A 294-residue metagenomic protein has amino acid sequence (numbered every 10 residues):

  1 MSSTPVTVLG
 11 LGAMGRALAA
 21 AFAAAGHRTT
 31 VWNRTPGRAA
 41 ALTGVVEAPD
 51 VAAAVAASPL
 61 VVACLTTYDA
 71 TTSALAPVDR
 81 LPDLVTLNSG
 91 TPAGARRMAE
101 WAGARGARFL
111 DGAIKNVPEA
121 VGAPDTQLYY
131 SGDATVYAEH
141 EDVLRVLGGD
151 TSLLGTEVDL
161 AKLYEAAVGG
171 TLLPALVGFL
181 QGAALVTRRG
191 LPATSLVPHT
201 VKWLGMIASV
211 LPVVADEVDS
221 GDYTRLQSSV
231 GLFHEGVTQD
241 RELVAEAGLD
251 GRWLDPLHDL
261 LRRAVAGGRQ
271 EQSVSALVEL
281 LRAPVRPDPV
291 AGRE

Functional and structural regions predicted by a protein language model:
M1-A63: NAD(P)+-binding Rossmann beta1-loop-alpha1 motif at the extreme N-terminus of oxidoreductases
M1-T4, P287-E294: Actinobacteria-biased recognition of intrinsically disordered, low-complexity terminal regions
T29, E47, R108-L110, T151 (+1 more regions): Hydrophobic beta-strand scaffold residues
A52-R105: Rossmann-fold NAD(P) dinucleotide-binding segment
G90-G169: Rossmann-fold dinucleotide-binding core
A161-L277, L281: Helical "substrate-binding/catalytic lid" subdomain of Rossmann-like NAD(P)-dependent dehydrogenases/reductases
